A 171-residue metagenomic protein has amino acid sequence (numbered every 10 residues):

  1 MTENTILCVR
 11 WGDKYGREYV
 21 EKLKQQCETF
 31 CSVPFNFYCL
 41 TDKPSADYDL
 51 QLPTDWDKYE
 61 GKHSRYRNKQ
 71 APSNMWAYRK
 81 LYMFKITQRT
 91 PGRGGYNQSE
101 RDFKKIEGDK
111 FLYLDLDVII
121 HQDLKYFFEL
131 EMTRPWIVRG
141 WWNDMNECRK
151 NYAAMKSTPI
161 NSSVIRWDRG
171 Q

Functional and structural regions predicted by a protein language model:
M1-Q171: Glycosyltransferase catalytic domains, chiefly GT-A lineage
